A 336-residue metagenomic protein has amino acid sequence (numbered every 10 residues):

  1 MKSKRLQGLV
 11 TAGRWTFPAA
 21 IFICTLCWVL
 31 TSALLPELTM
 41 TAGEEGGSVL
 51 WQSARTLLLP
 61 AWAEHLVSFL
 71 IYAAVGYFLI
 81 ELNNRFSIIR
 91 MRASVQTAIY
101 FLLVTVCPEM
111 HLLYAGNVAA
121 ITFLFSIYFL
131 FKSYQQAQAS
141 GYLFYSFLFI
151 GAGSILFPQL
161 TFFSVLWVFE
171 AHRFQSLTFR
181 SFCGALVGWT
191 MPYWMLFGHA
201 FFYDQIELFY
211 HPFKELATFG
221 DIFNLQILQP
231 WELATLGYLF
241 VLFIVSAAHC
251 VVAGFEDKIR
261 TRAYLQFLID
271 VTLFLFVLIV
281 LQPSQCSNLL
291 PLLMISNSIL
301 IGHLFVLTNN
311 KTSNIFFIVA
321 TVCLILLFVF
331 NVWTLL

Functional and structural regions predicted by a protein language model:
E44-L59, Y210-L233, A247-H249: Juxtamembrane membrane-water interface segments that cap and precede transmembrane helices
A63, V67, V106-V118, Q285-L289 (+1 more regions): Membrane-embedded glycan-lipid processing machinery
L70-F86: Transmembrane-helix motifs of polytopic, lipid-linked glycan transferases
A93-P108, N117-F125, S146: Membrane-embedded helix bundles of polyisoprenyl
S126-G141: Membrane-interface transmembrane helices that cradle and orient dolichyl/undecaprenyl
Y142-L156: Membrane-interface alpha helices of multi-pass inner-membrane proteins
F163-V187: Perimembrane helix-loop-helix junctions
A248-N309: Membrane-water interface signatures at transmembrane helix termini and the short loops that connect adjacent helices
